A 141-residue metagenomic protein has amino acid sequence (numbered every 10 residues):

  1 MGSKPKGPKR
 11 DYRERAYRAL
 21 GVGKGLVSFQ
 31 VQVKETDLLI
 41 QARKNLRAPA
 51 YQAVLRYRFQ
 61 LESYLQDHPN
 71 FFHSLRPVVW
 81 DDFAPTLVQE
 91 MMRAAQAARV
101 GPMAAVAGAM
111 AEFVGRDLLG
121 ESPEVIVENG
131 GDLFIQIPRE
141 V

Functional and structural regions predicted by a protein language model:
G2, R47-A48, Q52-E62, Q66-E128 (+1 more regions): Alpha/propeptide regions of enzymes that mature by internal proteolysis
G2-T36, R43-L46: N-terminal basic/disordered segments at the start of proteins
E35, L39, R56-Y57: Internal alpha/beta core interface subdomains
L38, D132-Q136: Short beta-strand scaffold segments in enzyme catalytic cores
L39-Q41, I126: Short, conserved beta-strand segments within well-ordered enzyme catalytic domains that often line or immediately flank
I137-V141: Short acidic, glycine/serine/threonine-rich loops at helix termini
